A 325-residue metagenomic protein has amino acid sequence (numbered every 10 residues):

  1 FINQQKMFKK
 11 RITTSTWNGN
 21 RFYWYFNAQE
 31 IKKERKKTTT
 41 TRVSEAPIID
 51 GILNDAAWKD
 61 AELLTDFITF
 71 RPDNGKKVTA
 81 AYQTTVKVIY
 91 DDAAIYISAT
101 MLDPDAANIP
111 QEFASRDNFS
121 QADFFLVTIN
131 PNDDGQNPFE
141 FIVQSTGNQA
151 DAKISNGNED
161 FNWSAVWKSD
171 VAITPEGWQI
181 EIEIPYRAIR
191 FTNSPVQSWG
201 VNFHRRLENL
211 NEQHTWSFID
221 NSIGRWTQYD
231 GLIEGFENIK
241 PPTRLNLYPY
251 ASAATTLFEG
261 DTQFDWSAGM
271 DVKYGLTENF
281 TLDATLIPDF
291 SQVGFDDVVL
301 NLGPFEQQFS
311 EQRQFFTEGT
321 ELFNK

Functional and structural regions predicted by a protein language model:
F1-E34: Bacterial Sec-dependent N-terminal signal peptides
W24-K325: Structural preference for beta-rich elements and adjacent junctions enriched in aromatics
